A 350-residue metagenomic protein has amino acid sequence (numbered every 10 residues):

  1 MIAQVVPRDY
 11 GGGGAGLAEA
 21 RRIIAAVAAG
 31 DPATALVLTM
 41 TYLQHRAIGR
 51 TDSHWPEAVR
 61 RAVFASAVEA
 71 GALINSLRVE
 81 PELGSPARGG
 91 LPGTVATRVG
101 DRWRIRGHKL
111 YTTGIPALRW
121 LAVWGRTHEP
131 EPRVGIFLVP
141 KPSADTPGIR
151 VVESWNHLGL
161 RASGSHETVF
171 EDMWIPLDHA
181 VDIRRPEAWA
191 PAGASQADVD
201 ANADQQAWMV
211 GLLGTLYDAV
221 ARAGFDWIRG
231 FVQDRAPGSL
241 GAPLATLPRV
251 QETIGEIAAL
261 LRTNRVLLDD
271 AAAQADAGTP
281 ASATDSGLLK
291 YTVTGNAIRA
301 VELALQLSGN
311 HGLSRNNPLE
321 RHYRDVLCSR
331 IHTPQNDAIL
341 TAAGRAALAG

Functional and structural regions predicted by a protein language model:
Q4-P116: Glycine-rich flavin
R78-E80, K109, W124-T127, L138-K141 (+5 more regions): Short, structured patches in soluble enzyme cores that scaffold and shape functional sites
Y111-V151: A short core secondary-structure module
H157-L260: Glycine-rich beta->alpha junctions and the first turn(s) of the following alpha-helix
Q206-V210, A245-I257, S282-T292, E320-C328: Alpha-helical scaffold segments that form or flank carboxylate-/histidine-based iron centers
A221-G224, I228, I257, N264 (+3 more regions): Amphipathic alpha-helices that form helix-helix packing interfaces
R262-T292, L305-L313: C-terminal helix-coil-helix/basic helical segment that borders enzyme active sites and/or dimer interfaces and provides
N310-G350: Glycine-rich phosphate/cofactor-binding loops in nucleotide/flavin-utilizing enzymes
